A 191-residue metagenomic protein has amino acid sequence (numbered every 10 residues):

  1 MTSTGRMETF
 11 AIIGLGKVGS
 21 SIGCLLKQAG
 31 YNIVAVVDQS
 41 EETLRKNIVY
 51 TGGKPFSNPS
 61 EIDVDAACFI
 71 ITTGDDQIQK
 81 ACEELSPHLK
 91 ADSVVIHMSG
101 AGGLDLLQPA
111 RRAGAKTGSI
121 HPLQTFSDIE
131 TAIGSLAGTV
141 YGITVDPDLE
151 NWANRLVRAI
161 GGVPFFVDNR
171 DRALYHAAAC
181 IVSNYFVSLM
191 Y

Functional and structural regions predicted by a protein language model:
M1-E61: NAD(P)+-binding Rossmann beta1-loop-alpha1 motif at the extreme N-terminus of oxidoreductases
G5, T43, N47-Y50, G114 (+2 more regions): Internal alpha-helical scaffold of NAD(P)-dependent oxidoreductase catalytic cores
M7, I33, A66, A91-S93 (+1 more regions): A general structural motif
A11-I12, I71, I143: Hydrophobic Val/Ile/Leu positions in short beta-strands of Rossmann-like dinucleotide-binding domains
S20, R45, Q79-E83, D105 (+1 more regions): Alpha-helical elements of the RecA-like P-loop NTPase motor core of helicases
V34-D38, V95-H97, Y141-T144: Short, hydrophobic beta-strand segments that form beta-sheet elements in well-ordered domains
K54-T131: Rossmann-like NAD(P)(H) cofactor-binding subdomain of soluble oxidoreductases
